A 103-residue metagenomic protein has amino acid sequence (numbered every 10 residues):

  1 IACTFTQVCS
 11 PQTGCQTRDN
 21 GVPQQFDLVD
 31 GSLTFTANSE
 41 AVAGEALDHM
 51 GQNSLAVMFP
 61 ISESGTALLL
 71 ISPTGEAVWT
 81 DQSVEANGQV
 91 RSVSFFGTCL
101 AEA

Functional and structural regions predicted by a protein language model:
A2-T34, A67-L69: Short, solvent-exposed loop/hinge segments that bridge or flank secondary-structure elements
F5, S54-S62, T80-E85: Short beta-strand segments that buttress and anchor functional surface loops
Q7-P11, S83, C99-A103: Beta-strand elements of well-folded, non-transmembrane domains
R18, N87-A103: Edge beta-strand at a domain terminus
P23-F26, G65-P73, F96-A101: Hydrophobic/aromatic beta-strand elements that line small-molecule binding cavities or substrate pockets in beta-rich
D27-S32, G51-S54, L70-V78: Short, solvent-exposed coil/turn segments at beta-strand boundaries
L33-A67: Contiguous, well-ordered beta-strand patches that form the walls/edges of small beta-barrel/beta-sandwich domains
L70-I71, W79-S92: Short, exposed beta-strand-loop hairpins at the edges of beta-sheets in extracellular/periplasmic proteins
